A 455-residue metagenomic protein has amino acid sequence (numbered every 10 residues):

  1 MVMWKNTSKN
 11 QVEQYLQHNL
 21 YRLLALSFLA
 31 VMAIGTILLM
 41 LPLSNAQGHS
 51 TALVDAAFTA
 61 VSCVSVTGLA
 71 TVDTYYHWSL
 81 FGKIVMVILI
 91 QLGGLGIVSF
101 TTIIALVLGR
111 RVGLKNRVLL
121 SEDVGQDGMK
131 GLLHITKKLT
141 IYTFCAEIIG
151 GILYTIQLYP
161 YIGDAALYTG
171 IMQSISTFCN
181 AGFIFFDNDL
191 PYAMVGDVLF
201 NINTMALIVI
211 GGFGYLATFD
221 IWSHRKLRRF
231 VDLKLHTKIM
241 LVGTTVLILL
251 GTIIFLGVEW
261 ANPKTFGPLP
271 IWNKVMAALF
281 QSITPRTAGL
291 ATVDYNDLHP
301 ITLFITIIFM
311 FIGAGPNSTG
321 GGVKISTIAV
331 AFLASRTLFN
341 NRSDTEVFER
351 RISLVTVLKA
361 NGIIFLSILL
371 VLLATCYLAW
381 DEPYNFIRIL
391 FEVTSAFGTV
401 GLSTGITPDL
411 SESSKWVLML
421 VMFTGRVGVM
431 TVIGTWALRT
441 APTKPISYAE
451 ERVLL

Functional and structural regions predicted by a protein language model:
M1-L455: Membrane-proximal intracellular helices of multi-pass ion channels
